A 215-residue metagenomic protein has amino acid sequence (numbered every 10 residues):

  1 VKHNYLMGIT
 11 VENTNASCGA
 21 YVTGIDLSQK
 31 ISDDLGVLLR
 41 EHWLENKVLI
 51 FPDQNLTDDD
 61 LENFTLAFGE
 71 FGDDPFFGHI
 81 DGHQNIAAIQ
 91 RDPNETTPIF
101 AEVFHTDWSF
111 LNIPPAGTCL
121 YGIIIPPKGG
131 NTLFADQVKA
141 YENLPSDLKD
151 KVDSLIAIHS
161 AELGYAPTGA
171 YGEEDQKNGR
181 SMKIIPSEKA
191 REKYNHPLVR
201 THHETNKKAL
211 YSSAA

Functional and structural regions predicted by a protein language model:
K2-A215: Non-heme Fe(II) oxygenase catalytic core, chiefly the N-lobe of the double-stranded beta-helix
